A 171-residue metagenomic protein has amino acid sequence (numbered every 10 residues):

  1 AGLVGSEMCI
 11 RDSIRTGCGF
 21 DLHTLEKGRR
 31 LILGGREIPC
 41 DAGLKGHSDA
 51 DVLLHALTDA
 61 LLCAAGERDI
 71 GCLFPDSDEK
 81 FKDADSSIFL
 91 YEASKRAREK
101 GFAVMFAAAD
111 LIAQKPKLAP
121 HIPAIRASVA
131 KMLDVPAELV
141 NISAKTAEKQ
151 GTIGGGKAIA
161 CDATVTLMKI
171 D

Functional and structural regions predicted by a protein language model:
A1-I10: Single conserved hydrophobic/aromatic residue that forms the stacking wall/gate of nucleotide- or nucleobase-binding
V4, F102, V135-E138: Structured loop/turn residues at beta-strand edges in well-structured enzyme cores
E7, R30, D162-T164: Residues embedded in well-ordered beta-strands
R11-A124, M132-L133: RNase III-family endoribonuclease catalytic core
R15-C18, K117-A119, A127, M132-T152 (+1 more regions): C-terminal binding/interaction regions
